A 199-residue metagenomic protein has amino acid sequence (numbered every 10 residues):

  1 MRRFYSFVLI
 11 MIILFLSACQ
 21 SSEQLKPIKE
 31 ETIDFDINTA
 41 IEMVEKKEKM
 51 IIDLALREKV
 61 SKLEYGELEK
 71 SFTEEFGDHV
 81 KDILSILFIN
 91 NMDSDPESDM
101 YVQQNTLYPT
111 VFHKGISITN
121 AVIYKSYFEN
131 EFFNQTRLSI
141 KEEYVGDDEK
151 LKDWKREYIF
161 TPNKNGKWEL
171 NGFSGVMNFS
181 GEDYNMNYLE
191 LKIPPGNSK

Functional and structural regions predicted by a protein language model:
M1-Y5: Positively charged n-region of N-terminal signal peptides that target proteins for export
I10-I13: Core hydrophobic alpha-helical membrane-spanning segments
F15-A18: C-terminal motif of bacterial Sec signal peptides marking the signal peptidase cleavage site
Q20-S22: Bacterial signal peptide processing site
L25, E48-I52, K192-K199: Exposed, flexible binding/inhibitory loops of compact, secreted disulfide-stabilized domains
E31-T106: Core segments of small alpha/beta cavity-forming domains
I89-D148: Surface-exposed, charged secondary-structure patches
K141-K199: Low-complexity, intrinsically disordered terminal/linker segments enriched in charged and Gly/Pro repeats
